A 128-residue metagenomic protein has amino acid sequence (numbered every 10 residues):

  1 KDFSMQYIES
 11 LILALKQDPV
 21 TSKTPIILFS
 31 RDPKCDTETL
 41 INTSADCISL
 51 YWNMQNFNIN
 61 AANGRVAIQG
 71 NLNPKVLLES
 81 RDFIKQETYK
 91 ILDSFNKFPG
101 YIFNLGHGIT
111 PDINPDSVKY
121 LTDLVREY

Functional and structural regions predicted by a protein language model:
K1-Y128: Active-site loop segments of alpha/beta catalytic cores
